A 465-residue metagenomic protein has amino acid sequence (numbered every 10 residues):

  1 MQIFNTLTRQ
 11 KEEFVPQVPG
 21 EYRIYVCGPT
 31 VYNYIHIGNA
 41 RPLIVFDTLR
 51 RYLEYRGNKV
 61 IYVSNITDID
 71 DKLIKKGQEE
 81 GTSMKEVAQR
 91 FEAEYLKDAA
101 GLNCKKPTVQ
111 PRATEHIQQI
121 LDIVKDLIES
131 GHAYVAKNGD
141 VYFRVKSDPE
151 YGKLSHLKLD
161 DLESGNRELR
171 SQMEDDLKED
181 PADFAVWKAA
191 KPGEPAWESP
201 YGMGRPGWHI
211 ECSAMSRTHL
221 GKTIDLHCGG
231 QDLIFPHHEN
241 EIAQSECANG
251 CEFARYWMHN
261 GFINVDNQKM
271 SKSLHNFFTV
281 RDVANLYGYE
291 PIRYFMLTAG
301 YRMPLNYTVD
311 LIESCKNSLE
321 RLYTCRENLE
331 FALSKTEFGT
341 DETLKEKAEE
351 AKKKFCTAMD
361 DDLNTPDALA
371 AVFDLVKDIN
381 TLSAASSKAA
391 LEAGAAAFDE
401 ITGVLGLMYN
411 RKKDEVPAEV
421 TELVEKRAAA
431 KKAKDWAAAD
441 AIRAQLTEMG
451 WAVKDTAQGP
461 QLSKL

Functional and structural regions predicted by a protein language model:
M1-Y32, D47, K97, Q118-E330: Alpha-helical recognition segments enriched in aromatics with Gly/Pro capping that present substrate-recognition
T8-E13, Q17-K105, Q458-L462: N-terminal, positively charged nucleic-acid-binding surface of large information/translation enzymes
N58, H132, W451: Short phosphate-binding/catalytic loops that engage adenosine nucleotides
I66-D70, E92-Y95, K105-I120, N138-S147: Short, glycine/charge-rich beta-strand/loop segments that flank catalytic centers and engage negatively charged groups
Q78-M84, T108-T114, G230: The substrate-binding groove and active-site-proximal loops of carbohydrate-active enzymes, especially glycoside
K269-M270, F277-L465: Structural preference for alpha-helix termini/caps and helix-kink/transition segments
